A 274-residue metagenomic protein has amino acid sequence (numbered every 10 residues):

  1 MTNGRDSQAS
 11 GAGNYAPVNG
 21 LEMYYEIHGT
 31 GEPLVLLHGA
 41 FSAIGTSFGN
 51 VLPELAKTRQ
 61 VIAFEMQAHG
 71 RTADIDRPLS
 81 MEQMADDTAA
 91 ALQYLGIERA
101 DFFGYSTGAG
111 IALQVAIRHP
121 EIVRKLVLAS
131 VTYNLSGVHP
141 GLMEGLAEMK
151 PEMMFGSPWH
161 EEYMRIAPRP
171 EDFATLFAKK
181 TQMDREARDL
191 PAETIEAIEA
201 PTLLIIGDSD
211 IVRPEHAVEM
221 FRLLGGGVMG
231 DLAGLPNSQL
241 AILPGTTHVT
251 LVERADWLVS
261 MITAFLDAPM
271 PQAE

Functional and structural regions predicted by a protein language model:
T2-E22: N-terminal cap/lid segment of alpha/beta-hydrolase-fold proteins
P17, L21-A73: Conserved HGGG/HGGXW glycine-rich cap/lid loop of the alpha/beta-hydrolase fold
G49, P53-A56, I62-F103, L243: Active-site loop/oxyanion-hole signature of alpha/beta-hydrolase fold enzymes
G110-R118, I122-E161: Flexible "cap/lid" loop of the alpha/beta hydrolase fold
A178-T194: Active-site nucleophile elbow and catalytic-triad environment of alpha/beta-hydrolase enzymes
I198, L204-I206: Short beta-strand/loop motif that positions the catalytic acidic residue of the alpha/beta-hydrolase fold
I211-E219, L251: Conserved alpha/beta-hydrolase "acid-adjacent" motif
D231, P236-E274: Catalytic active-site module of serine/aspartate enzymes centered on a nucleophile-bearing elbow/loop
